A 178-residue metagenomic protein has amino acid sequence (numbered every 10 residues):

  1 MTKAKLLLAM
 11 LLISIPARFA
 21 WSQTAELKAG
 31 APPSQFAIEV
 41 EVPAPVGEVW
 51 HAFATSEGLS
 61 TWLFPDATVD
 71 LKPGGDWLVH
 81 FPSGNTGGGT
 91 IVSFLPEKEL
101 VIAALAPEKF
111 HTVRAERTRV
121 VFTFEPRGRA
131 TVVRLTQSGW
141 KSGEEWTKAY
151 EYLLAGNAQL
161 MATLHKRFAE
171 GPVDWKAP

Functional and structural regions predicted by a protein language model:
M1-K5: Positively charged n-region of N-terminal signal peptides that target proteins for export
L7-R18: Bacterial N-terminal signal peptides
F19-T68: Hydrophobic ligand-binding cavity/cleft-lining segments
I38-V40, G87-S93, R117-P126: Hydrophobic/aromatic beta-strand elements that line small-molecule binding cavities or substrate pockets in beta-rich
V49, L59, W77, I91 (+4 more regions): Hydrophobic pocket/interface hotspot
E57-T90, E99, K176-A177: Short beta-edge strand/loop motif at the mouth of beta-sheet-based domains
F110-A155: Beta-strand/loop substructures that line and gate deep hydrophobic ligand-binding cavities in soluble
G139-P178: A conserved amphipathic terminal alpha-helix motif
